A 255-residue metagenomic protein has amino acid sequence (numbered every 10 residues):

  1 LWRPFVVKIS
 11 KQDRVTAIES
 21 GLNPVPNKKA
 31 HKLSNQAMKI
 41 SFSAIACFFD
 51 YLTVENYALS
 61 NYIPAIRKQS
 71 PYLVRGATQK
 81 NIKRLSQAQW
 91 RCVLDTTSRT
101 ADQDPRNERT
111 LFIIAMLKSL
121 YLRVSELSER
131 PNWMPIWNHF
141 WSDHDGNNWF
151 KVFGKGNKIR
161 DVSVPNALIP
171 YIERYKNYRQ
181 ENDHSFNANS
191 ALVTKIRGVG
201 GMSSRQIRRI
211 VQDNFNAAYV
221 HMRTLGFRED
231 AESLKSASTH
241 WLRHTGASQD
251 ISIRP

Functional and structural regions predicted by a protein language model:
L1-K80, R99-T100: N-terminal core-binding DNA-recognition domain of tyrosine recombinases/integrases
N56, M116-R130, I253-P255: A short, glycine-centered helix-capping/turn motif at helix boundaries that positions DNA-contacting or catalytic
L73-D95, N157-A167, D183-N189: DNA breakage-rejoining catalytic core of tyrosine-based enzymes
W90, R106-L111, S204, R208 (+1 more regions): Short, leucine-enriched amphipathic alpha-helices that occur as contiguous helical runs
C92-V124: Basic, Lys/Arg- and aromatic-enriched nucleic-acid-binding interface segment
D102, R208-P255: Short, basic (Lys/Arg/His-rich) helix/loop patches that form interaction surfaces in the mid-to-C-terminal regions
E129-Q180: Conserved tyrosine-mediated DNA breakage-rejoining catalytic core shared by Y-recombinases
G154-R174, A188-N214, S236-S238: C-terminal catalytic core of Y-nucleophile DNA break-rejoin enzymes
